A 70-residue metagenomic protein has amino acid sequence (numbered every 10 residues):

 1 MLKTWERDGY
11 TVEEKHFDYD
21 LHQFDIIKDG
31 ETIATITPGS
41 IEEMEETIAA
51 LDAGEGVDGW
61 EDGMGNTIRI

Functional and structural regions predicted by a protein language model:
M1-L21: Short N-terminal "domain-start" leader segments that mark the transition from disordered tails or signal peptides into
H16-T32: Short aromatic-glycine-(Arg/Gly/Cys) micro-motifs in beta-strand/loop hairpins
E31-I70: Mixed-charge, Lys/Arg-enriched low-complexity segments
